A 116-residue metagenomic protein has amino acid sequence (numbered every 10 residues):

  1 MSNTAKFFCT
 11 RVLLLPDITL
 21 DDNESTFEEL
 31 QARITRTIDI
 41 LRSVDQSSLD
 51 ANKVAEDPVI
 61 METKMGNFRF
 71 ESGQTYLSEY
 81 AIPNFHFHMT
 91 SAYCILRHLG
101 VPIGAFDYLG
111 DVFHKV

Functional and structural regions predicted by a protein language model:
M1-L15, N67-D107: Short, contiguous alpha-helical
K6-E71, L96, L109-V116: Aromatic-glycine hotspot motif
